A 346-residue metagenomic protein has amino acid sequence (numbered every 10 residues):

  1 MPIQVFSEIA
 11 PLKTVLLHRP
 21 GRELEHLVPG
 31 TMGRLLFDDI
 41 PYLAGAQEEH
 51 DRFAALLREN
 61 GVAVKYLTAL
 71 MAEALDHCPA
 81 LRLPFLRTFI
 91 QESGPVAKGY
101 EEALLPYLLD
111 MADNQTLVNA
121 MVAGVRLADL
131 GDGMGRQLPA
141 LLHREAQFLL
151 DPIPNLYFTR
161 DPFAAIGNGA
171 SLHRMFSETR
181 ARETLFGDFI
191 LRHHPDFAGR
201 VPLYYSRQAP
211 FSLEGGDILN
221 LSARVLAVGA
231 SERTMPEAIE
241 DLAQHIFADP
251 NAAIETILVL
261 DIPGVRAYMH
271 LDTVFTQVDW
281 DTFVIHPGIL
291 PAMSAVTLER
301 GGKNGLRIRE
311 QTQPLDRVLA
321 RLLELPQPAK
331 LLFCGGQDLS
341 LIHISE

Functional and structural regions predicted by a protein language model:
M1-S345: The feature marks the mature, well-folded catalytic cores of soluble enzymes
